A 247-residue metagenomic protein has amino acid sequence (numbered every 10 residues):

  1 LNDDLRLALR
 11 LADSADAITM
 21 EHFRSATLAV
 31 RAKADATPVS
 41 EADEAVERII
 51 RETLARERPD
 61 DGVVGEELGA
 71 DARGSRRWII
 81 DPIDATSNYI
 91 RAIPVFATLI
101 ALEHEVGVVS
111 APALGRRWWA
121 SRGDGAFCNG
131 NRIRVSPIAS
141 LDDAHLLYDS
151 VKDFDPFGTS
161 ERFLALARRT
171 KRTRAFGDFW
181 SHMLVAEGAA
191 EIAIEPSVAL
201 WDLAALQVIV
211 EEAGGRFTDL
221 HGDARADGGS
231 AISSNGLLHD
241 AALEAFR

Functional and structural regions predicted by a protein language model:
L1-I83, L238-E244: N-terminal subdomain of lithium-sensitive/metallo-dependent phosphomonoesterases centered on the IMPase/IPPase/PAP
A8, A12-A15, G107, L206 (+1 more regions): Small-residue (primarily alanine) positions within well-ordered alpha-helices, especially packing/interaction faces
T19-H22, D43, L54, T86 (+6 more regions): Residue-level signal for inorganic ion chemistry
R31, A70-A72, R91, W119 (+3 more regions): Solvent-exposed alpha-helices and their adjacent loops that cap or buttress functional pockets in soluble metabolic
E44, R48, E67, P82-A85 (+6 more regions): Generic detector of well-ordered alpha-helical packing
R73-F127: DPxDG-like acidic metal-binding loop motif
R134-R247: An extended, acidic
